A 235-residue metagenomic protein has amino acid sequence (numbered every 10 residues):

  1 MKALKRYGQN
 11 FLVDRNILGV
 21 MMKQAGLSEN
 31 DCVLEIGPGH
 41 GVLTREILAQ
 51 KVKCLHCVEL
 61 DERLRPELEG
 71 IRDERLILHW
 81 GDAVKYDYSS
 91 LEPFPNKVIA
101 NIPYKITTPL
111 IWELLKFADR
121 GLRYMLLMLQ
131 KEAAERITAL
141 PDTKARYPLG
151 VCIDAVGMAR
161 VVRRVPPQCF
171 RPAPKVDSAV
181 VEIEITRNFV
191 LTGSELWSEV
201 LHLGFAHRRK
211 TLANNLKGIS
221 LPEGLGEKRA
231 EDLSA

Functional and structural regions predicted by a protein language model:
M1-L203: Catalytic cores of RNA-modifying enzymes
I185, L201-A235: C-terminal lobe and adjacent flexible extensions of AdoMet/dcAdoMet transferase-like proteins
